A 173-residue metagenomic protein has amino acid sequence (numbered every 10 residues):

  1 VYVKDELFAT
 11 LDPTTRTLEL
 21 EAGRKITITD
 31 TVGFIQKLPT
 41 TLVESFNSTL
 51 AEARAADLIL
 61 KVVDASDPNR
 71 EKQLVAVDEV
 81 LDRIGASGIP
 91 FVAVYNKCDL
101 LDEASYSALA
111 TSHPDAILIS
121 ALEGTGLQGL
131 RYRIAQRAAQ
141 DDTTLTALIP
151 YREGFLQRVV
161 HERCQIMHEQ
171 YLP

Functional and structural regions predicted by a protein language model:
V1, A9, P13, P68 (+2 more regions): C-terminal-of-GTPase-core extension/linker across diverse P-loop GTPases
V1-I59: Conserved G1/Walker A P-loop phosphate-binding module
L20, S45, A51-E52, V77 (+2 more regions): General N-terminal targeting signals
I28, V62, V94: Generic enzyme active-site microenvironment
T31, A65, K97: Walker B catalytic acidic pair
Q36, D64, T143-T144: Short, contiguous strand/loop micro-motifs
P39-L42, L74, L127: A conditional alpha-helix N-cap/helix-loop micro-motif detector
L42-D67, E79-A86, S120: Inter-motif core of Ras-like GTPase G domains
